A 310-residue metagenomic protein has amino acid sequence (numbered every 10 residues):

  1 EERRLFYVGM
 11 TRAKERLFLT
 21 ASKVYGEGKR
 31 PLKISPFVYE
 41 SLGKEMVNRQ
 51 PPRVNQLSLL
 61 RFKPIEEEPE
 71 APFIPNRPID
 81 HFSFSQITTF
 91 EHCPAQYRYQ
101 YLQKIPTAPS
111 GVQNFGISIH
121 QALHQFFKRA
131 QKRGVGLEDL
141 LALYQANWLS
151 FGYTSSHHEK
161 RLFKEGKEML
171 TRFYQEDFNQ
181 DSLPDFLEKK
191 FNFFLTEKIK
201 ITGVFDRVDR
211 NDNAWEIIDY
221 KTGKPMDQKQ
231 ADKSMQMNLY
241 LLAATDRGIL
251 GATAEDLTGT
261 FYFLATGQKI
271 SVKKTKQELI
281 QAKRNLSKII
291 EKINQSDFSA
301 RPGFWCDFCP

Functional and structural regions predicted by a protein language model:
E1-M46, L59, T89, I290-P310: C-terminal accessory regions
E2-F6, G111, F115, I119 (+4 more regions): Hydrophobic (often cysteine-bearing) scaffold residues that line and stabilize catalytic clefts of nucleotide/cofactor
F18-T20, V24-I34, V135-Y144, P184 (+2 more regions): Substrate-binding beta-hairpin/strand module that engages nucleic acids
Y25-E27, I105-V112, R129-G134, P225-D227 (+2 more regions): Short, polar/flexible loop-turn hinges at active-site or ligand-entry regions and domain interfaces
Y39-R129, G166, D181, D185: C-terminal, charged and often intrinsically disordered regions of DNA end-processing helicases and nucleases
E70, I79, K276-F308: Polybasic (Lys/Arg-rich)
A122-L195: A non-catalytic, helix-rich entry segment at domain boundaries
N192-K283: Mg2+/Mn2+-dependent nuclease catalytic core
